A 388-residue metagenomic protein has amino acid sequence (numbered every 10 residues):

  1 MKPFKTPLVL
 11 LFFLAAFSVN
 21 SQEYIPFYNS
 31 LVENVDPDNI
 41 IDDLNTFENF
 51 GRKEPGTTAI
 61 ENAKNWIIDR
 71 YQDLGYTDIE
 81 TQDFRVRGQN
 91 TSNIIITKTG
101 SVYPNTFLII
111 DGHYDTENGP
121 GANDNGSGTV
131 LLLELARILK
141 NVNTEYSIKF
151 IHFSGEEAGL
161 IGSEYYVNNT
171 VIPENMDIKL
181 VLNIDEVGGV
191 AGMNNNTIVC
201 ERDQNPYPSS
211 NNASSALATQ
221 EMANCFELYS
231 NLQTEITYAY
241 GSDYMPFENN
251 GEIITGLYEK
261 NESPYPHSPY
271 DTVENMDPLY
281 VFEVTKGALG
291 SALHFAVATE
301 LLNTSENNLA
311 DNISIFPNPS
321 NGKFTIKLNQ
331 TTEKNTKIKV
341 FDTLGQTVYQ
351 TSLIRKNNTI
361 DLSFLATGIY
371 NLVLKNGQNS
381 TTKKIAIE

Functional and structural regions predicted by a protein language model:
F12-N20: Hydrophobic h-region of N-terminal signal peptides that target proteins for export in Gram-negative bacteria
E23-T58, H113-D115, E186, E262-T272: N-terminal capping segment at the start of a domain
D42, V187-S209, T234-E300: Active-site-adjacent mobile loop/cap segments within catalytic or ligand-binding domains
D42-T99: A non-catalytic alpha/beta surface segment that caps or lines the substrate-entry region of metallo-dependent hydrolase
R52-P55, F84-Q89, G100-Y103, Y114-G119 (+5 more regions): Solvent-exposed loop/turn segments at secondary-structure junctions within structured extracellular/periplasmic domains
I110-L160, A288: Alpha-helical metal-binding/catalytic segments enriched in His/Glu/Asp
F153-S242, I254: Metal-dependent peptidase/peptidase-like ectodomains
L309-F316, S320-E388: C-terminal outer-membrane/trafficking sorting elements
